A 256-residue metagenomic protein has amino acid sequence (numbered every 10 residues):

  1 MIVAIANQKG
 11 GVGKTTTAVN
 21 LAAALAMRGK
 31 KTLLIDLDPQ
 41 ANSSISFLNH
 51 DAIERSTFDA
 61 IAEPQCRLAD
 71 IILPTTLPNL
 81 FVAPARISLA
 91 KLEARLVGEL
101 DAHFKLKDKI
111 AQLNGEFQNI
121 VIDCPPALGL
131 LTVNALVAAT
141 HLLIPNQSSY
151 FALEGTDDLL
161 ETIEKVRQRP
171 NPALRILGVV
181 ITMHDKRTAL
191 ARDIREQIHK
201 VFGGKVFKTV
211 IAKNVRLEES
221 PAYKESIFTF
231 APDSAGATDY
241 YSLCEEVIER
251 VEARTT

Functional and structural regions predicted by a protein language model:
M1-T256: P-loop NTP-binding core
